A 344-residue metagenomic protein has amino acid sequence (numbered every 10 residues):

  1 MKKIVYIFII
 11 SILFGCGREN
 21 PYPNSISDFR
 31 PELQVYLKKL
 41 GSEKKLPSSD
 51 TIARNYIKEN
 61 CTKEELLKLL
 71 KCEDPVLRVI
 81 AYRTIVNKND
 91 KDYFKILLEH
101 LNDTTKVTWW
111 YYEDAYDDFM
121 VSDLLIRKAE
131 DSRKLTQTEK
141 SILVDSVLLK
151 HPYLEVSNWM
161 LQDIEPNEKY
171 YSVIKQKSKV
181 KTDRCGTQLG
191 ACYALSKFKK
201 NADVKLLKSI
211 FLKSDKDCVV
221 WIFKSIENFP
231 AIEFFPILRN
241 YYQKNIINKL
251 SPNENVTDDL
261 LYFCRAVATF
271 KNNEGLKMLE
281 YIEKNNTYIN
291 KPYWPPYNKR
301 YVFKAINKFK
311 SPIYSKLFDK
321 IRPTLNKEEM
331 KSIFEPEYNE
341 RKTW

Functional and structural regions predicted by a protein language model:
I4-L13: Sec-dependent N-terminal signal peptides
N20-R30, Q34, K58-L70, D90-T104 (+6 more regions): Amphipathic alpha-helical scaffolding segments comprising HEAT/armadillo-like alpha-solenoid repeats
K38-K58, V79-K88, W110-L135, L154-N167 (+6 more regions): Structural detector for internal amphipathic alpha-helices that build alpha-solenoid repeat scaffolds
E65-C72, I80-Y82, W109: Surface-exposed patches in mature extracellular/periplasmic domains of secreted proteins
E73-D74, T104-K106, Y153, D183-R184 (+4 more regions): Short inter-helical turns and helix N-cap capping residues of alpha-solenoid HEAT/ARM repeat scaffolds
L317-W344: Terminal, low-structured helical/coil segments at or just beyond the last alpha-helical repeat
